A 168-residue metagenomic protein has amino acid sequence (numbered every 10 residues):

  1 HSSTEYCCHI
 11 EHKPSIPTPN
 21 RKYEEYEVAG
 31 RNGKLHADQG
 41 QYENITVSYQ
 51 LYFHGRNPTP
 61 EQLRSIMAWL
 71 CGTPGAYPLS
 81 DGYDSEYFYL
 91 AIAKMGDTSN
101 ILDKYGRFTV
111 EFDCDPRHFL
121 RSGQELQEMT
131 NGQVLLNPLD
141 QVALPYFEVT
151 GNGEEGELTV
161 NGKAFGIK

Functional and structural regions predicted by a protein language model:
H1-T46, S85-T98: Solvent-exposed edge beta-strands and adjacent loop segments that serve as assembly or binding interfaces
V28-N57, K104-R117: Oligomerization/assembly interface segments of phage tail-like spikes and tubes
F53, D81-S85, V160-G162: Short acidic, glycine-rich loop/turn motifs
R56, P60, E86: Structured, beta-strand-rich domain cores that present glycine/charged loop surfaces used to bind extended ligands
Q62-G72: Short amphipathic alpha-helices in soluble, non-transmembrane regions that often serve as interface/regulatory elements
L70-A76, T150-E155: A short, compositionally biased
G75-H118: Short beta-strand and beta-hairpin "edge-sheet" elements
L120-K168: Intrinsically disordered, low-complexity segments enriched in serine, threonine, and glycine
